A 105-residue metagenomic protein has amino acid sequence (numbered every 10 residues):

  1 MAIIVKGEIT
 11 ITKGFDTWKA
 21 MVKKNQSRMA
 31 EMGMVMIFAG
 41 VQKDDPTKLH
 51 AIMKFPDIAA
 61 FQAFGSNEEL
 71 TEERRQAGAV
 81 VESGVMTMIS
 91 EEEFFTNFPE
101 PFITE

Functional and structural regions predicted by a protein language model:
M1-T71, V80-E105: Short S/T/G/P-rich N-terminal loop/turn motif that feeds into the first structured element of a domain
